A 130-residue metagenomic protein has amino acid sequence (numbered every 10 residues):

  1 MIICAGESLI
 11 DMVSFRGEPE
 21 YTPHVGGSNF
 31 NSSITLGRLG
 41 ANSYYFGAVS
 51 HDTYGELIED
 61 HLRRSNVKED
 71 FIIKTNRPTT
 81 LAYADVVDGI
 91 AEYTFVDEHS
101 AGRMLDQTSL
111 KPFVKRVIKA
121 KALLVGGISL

Functional and structural regions predicted by a protein language model:
M1-K68: Glycine-rich phosphate/adenosyl-contacting loop at the front of the ribokinase-like
N42, F46-G127: Conserved N-terminal subdomain of the carbohydrate kinase-like
